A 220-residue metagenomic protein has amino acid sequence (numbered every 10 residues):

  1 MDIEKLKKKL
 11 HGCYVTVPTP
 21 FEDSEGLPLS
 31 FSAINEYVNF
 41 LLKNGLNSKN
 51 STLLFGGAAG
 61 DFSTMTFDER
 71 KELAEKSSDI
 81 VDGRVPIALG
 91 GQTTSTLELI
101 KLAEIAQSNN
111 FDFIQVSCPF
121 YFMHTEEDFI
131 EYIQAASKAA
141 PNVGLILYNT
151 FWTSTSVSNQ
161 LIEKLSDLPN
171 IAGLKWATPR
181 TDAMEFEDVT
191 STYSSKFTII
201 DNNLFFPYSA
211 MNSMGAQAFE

Functional and structural regions predicted by a protein language model:
D2-S156: Active-site beta->alpha loop and helix N-cap motifs at the rims of alpha/beta catalytic domains
S137-P141, T150-E220: Catalytic alpha/beta core domains of metabolic enzymes, predominantly
